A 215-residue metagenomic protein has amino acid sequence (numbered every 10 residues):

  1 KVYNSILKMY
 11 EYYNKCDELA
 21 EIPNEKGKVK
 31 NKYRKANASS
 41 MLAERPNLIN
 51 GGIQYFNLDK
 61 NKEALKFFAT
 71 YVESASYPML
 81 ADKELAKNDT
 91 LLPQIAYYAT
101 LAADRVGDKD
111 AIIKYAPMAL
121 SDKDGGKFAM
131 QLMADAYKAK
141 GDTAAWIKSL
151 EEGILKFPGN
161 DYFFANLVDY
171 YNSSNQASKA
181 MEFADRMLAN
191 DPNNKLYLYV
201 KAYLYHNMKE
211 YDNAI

Functional and structural regions predicted by a protein language model:
K1, K28-D59, L65-S74, D89-R105 (+3 more regions): Amphipathic alpha-helical repeat scaffolds of TPR domains
I6, N61-K62, D108-K109, T143 (+2 more regions): TPR-repeat structural position
C16, Y71, M118-A119, E152-G153 (+1 more regions): Canonical positions in the second alpha-helix
L19, S74, D122, K156-F157 (+1 more regions): Structural marker of alpha-solenoid helical repeat scaffolds
N57, R105, A139-K140, S173-S174 (+1 more regions): Register position in tetratricopeptide repeats
A177-I215: Eukaryotic tandem repeat interaction scaffolds
